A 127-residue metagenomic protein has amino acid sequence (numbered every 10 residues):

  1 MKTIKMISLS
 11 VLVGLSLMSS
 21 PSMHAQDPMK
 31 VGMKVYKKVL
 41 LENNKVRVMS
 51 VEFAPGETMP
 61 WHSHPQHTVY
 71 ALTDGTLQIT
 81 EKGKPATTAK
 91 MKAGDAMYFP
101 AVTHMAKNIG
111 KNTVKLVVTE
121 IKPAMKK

Functional and structural regions predicted by a protein language model:
M1-S8: Positively charged n-region of N-terminal signal peptides that target proteins for export
S8-S20: Bacterial N-terminal signal peptides
A25-Q26: Boundary of Sec targeting at the N-terminus
M33-T58, V69, T119: A short glycine-rich, His/Asp/Glu-containing loop-to-beta-strand
E42, K84-A101: Short acidic-glycine-tyrosine-enriched beta hairpin
G56-M59, A96-K107: Histidine-centered metal-chelating micro-motifs
H64-G83: Glycine- and acidic-residue-biased ligand/ion/polar-headgroup-sensing regions
A101-A124: Ligand-binding loop in jelly-roll beta-barrel domains
